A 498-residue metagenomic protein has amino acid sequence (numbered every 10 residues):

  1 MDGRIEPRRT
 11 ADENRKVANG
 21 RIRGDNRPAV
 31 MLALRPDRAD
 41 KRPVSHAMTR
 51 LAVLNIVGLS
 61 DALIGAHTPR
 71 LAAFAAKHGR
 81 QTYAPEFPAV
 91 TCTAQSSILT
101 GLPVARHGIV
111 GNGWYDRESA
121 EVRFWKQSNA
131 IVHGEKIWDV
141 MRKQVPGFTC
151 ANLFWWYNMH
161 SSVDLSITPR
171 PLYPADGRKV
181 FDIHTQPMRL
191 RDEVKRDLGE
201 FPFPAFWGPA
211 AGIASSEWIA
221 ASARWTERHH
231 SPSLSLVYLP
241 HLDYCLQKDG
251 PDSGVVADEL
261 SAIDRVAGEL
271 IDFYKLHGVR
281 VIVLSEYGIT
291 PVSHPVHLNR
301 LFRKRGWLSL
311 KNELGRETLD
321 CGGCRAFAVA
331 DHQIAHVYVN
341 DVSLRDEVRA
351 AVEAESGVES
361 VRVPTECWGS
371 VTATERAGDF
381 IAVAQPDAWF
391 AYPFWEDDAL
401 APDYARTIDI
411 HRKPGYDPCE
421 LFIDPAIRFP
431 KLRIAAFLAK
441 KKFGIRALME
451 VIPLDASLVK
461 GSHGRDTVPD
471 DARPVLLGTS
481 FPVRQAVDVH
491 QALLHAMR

Functional and structural regions predicted by a protein language model:
T10-V17, R23-G24: Intrinsic low-complexity, disordered N-terminal segments enriched in polar/charged/small residues
R38-A47: Short, Lys/Arg-enriched N-terminal segments with co-localized hydrophobic residues within the first ~10-30 amino acids
T49-A62, F74, I98, M141 (+8 more regions): Beta-strand elements within well-structured catalytic alpha/beta cores of enzymes that handle phosphate/sulfate esters
A62-R106, T149-A151: Short, structured active-site-proximal loop/turn typified by the sulfatase FGly-forming signature C/S-X-P-X-R
A66, A84, A89-V90, W114-A130 (+3 more regions): Secreted, luminal/periplasmic, and some membrane-associated catalytic domains that remodel anionic oxygen-ester
L102-G250, A262, C324-V329, Q333-N340 (+5 more regions): His/Asp/Glu-rich, glycine-adjacent segments that coordinate divalent cations and/or stabilize oxyanion chemistry on
L458-L477: Short glycine/proline-rich, acidic loop/turn segments that cap or connect secondary-structure elements
